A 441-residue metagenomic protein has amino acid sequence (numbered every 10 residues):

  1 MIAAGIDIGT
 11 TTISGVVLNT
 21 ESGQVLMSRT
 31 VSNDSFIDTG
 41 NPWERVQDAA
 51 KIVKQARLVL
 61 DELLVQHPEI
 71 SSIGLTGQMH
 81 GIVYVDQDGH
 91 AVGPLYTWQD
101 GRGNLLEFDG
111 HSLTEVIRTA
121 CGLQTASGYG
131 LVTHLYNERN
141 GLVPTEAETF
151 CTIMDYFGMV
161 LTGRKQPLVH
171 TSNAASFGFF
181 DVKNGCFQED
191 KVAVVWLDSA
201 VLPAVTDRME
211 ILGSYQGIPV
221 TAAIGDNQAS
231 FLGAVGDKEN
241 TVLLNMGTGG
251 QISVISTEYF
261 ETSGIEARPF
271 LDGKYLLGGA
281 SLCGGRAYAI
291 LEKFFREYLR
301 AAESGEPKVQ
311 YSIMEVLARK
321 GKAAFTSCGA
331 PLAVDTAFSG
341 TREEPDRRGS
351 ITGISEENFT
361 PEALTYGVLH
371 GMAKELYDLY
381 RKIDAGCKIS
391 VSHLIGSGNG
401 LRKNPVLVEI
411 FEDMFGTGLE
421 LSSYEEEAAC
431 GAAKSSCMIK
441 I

Functional and structural regions predicted by a protein language model:
M1-P94, T119, E146, I218-A222 (+2 more regions): N-terminal glycine/serine-rich phosphate-binding loop of ATP-dependent small-molecule kinases, especially carbohydrate
A4-G5, V17, F108-S127, V132-Q166 (+4 more regions): Active-site core segments that coordinate phosphate-bearing ligands/cofactors across diverse enzyme families
D34-I37, G101-G103, G285-R286: A short local loop/turn or secondary-structure capping micro-motif enriched for an aromatic residue
W43, V65-T97, L123-G128, G158-V182 (+2 more regions): Short beta-strand-loop/turn "lid" adjacent to the catalytic site in phosphate-handling enzymes
D48, D100, D226: Short, conserved phosphate/pyrophosphate- and ester-handling motifs at nucleotide-, phospho-/glycolipid
I70, A200-L202, V391: Core-facing hydrophobic residues within beta-strands of well-ordered domains
Y96, D100-L113: Short alpha-helix plus adjacent loop in nuclease-associated cores
E189-E210: A conserved helix-loop-beta module that forms one wall/lid of the active-site cleft in ATP-utilizing catalytic domains
